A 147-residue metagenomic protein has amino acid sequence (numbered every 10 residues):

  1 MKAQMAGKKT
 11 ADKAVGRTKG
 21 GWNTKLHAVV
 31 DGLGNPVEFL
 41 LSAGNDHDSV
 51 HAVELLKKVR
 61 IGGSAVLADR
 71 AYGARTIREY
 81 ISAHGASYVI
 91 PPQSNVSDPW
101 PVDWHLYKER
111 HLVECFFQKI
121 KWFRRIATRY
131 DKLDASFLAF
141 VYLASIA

Functional and structural regions predicted by a protein language model:
M1-S94, F140, A144-A147: Polybasic low-complexity intrinsically disordered regions
R78-Y80, H84-G85, W104-A147: Basic, amphipathic alpha-helical segments enriched in Lys/Arg and hydrophobic/aromatic residues
V96-S97, I120: Short acidic (Asp/Glu) and glycine-rich catalytic loops that position anionic groups and cofactors
S97-D103: Short, charged, surface-exposed secondary-structure boundary motifs
